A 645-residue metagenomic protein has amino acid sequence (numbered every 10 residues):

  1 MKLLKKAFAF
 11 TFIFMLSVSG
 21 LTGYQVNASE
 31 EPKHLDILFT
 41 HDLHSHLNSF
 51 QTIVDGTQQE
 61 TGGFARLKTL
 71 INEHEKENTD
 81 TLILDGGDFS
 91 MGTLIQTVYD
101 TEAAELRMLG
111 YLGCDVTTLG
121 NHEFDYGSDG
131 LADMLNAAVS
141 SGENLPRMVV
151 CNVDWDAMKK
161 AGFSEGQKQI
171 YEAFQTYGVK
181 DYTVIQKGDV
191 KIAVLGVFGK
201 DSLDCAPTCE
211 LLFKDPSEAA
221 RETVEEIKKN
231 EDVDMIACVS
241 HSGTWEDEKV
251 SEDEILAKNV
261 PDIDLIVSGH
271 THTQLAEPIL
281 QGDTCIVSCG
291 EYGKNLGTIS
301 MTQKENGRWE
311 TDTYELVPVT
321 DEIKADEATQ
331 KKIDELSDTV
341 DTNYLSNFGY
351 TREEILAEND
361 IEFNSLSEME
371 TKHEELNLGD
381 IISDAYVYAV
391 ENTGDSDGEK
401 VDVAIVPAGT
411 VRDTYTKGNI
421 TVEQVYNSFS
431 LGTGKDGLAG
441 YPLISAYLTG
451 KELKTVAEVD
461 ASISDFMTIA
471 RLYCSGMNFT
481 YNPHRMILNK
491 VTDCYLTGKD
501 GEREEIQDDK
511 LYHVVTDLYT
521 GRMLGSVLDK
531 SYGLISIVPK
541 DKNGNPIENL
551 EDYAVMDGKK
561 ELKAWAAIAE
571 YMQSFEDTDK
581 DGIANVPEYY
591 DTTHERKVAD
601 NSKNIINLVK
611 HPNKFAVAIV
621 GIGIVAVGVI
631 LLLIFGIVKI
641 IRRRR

Functional and structural regions predicted by a protein language model:
M1-K6, R643-R645: Positively charged n-region of N-terminal signal peptides that target proteins for export
L3-A7, Y24, L265, G398-A404: Generic signature of intrinsically disordered, low-complexity, basic-rich segments and short cationic peptides
L3-Q25, V625-L633: Sec-dependent N-terminal signal peptides of Gram-positive bacterial secreted proteins and lipoproteins
K5-K6, V18, G23, I37 (+3 more regions): Generic detector of low-complexity/intrinsically disordered segments and short hydrophobic N-terminal stretches
F8-F10, S29, V617: Intrinsic disorder/low-complexity segments
S17-L21, V194, N347, S396: Intrinsically disordered, low-complexity segments enriched in small/polar residues
N27-E322, Y447, S464: Acidic, metal/ion-coordinating pockets
E31-F39, H46-E60, F64-K76, Y111 (+3 more regions): Catalytic centers of hydrolytic enzymes
